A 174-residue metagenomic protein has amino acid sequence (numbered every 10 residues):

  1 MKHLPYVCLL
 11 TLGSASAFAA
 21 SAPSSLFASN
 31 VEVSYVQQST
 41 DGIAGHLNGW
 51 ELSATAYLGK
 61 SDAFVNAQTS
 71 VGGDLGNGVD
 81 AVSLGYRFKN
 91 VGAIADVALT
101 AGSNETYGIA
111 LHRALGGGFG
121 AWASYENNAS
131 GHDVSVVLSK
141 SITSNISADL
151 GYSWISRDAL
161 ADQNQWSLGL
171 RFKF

Functional and structural regions predicted by a protein language model:
K2-F174: Outer-membrane beta-barrel proteins
